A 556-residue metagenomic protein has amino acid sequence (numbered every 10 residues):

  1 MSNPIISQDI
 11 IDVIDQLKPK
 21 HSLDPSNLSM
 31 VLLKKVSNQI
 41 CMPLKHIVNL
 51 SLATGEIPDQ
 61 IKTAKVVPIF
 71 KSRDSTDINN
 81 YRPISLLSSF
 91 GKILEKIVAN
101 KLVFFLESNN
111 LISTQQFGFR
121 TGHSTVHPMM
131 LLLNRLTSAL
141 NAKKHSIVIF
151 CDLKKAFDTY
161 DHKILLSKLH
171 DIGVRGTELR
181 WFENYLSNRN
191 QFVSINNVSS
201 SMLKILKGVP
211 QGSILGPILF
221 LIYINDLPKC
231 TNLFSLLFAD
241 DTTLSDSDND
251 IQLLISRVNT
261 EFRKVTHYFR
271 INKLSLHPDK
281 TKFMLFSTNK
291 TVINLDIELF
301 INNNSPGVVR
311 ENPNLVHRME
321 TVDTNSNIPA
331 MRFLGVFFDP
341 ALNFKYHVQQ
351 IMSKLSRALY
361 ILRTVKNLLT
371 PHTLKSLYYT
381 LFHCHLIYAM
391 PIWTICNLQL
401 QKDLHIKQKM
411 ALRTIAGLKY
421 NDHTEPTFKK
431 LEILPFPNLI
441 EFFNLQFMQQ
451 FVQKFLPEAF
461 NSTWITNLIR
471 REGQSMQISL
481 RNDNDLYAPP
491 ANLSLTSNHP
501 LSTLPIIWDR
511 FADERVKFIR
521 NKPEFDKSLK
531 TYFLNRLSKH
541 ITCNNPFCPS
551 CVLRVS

Functional and structural regions predicted by a protein language model:
M1-N79, I93, I112, S199 (+6 more regions): Surface-exposed loop/turn segments and immediately adjacent short secondary-structure elements within folded domains
S2-P210, D246: Conserved pre-catalytic core of RNA-dependent polymerases
N3-V48, A53-I57, V66, D77 (+4 more regions): Short, charged alpha-helical motifs in flexible N/C-terminal segments and linkers
D24, T63-V66, R82, Q116 (+9 more regions): Catalytic palm active-site di-aspartate
V98-Q116, P217-D246: Active-site palm subdomain of RNA-directed nucleic acid polymerases
A156-I172, T242-H267, T288: Catalytic palm subdomain of template-directed nucleic-acid polymerases, centered on the conserved carboxylate motif
T260, S275-P329: Short, conserved micro-motifs composed of acidic
R318-I392: Basic, alpha-helical interaction scaffolds
